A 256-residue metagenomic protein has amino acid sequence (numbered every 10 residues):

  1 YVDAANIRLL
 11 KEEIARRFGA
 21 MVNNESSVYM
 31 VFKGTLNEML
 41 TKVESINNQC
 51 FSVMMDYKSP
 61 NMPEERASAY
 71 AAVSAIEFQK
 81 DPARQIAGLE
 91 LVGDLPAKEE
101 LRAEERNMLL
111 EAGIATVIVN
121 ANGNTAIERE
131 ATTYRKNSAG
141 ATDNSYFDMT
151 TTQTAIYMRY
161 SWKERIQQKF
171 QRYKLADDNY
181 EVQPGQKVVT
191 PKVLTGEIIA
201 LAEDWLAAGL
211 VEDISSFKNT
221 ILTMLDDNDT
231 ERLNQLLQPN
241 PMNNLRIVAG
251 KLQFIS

Functional and structural regions predicted by a protein language model:
Y1-D94: A glycine-rich, acidic short-motif signal
A83-S256: Structured, hydrophobic secondary-structure cores that serve as assembly/anchoring elements
